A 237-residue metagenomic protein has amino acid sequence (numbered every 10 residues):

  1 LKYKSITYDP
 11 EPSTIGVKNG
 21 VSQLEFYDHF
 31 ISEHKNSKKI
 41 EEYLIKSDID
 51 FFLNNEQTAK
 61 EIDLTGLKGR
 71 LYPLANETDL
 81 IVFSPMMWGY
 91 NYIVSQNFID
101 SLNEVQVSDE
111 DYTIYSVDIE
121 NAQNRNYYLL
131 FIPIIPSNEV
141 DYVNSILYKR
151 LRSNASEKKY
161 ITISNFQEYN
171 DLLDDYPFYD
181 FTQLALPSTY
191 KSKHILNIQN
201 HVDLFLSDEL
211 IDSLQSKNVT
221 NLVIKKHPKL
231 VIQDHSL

Functional and structural regions predicted by a protein language model:
L1-L67: A structured, charge-rich N-terminal accessory region that forms the first stable segment of a protein and links
K2, T7-S13, W88, I135 (+2 more regions): Short, flexible beta-strand-to-coil junctions
V21-K39, L74-A75, E139-R152: Short, charge-rich amphipathic segments
S37-V105: Short N-terminal edge-element motif at the start of the domain
L67-R70, M86-N91, S101-S108, N170-L173 (+2 more regions): Short linear motifs at secondary-structure transitions and domain/linker junctions
L80, S84, W88-Y92, Q96-Y112 (+1 more regions): Short, compact, well-ordered microdomains
M86-L147: Extracellular-facing segments of soluble proteins and assemblies that are Gly/Ser/Thr-biased and enriched in aromatics
Q123-L237: Acidic, proline/glycine-rich low-complexity IDRs
